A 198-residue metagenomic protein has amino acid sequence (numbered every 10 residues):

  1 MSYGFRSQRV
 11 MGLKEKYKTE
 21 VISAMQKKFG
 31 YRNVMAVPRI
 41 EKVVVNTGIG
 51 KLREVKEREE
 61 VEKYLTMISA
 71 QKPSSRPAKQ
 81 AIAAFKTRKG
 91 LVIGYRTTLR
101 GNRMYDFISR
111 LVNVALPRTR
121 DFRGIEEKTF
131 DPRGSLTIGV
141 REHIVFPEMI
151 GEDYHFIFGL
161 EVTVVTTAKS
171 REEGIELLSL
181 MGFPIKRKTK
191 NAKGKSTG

Functional and structural regions predicted by a protein language model:
Y3-G198: Ribosome-associated RNA-binding proteins
